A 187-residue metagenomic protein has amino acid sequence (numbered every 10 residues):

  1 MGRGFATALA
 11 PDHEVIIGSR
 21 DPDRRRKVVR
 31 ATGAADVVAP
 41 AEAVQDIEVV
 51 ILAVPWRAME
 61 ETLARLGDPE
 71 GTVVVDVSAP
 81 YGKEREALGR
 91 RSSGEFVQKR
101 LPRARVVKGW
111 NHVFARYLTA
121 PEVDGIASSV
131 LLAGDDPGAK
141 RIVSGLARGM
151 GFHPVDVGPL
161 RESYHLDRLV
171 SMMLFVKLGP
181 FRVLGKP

Functional and structural regions predicted by a protein language model:
M1-A31: NAD(P)+-binding Rossmann beta1-loop-alpha1 motif at the extreme N-terminus of oxidoreductases
G2, M59-E60, A115, A139-K140: Short, well-ordered alpha-helical microsegments
H13, D46-E48, A104: Short, well-ordered alpha-helix to beta-strand connector turns
G33-I47: Short acidic low-complexity segments
E42, A53-F114: Rossmann-like NAD(P)(H) cofactor-binding subdomain of soluble oxidoreductases
G82-G89, E95, T119-G138: Short beta-strand and adjoining strand-loop segment in the mid-core of the Rossmann-like NAD(P)-dependent dehydrogenase
S128-P187: Active-site-lining helix/loop region of Rossmann-like oxidoreductase modules
